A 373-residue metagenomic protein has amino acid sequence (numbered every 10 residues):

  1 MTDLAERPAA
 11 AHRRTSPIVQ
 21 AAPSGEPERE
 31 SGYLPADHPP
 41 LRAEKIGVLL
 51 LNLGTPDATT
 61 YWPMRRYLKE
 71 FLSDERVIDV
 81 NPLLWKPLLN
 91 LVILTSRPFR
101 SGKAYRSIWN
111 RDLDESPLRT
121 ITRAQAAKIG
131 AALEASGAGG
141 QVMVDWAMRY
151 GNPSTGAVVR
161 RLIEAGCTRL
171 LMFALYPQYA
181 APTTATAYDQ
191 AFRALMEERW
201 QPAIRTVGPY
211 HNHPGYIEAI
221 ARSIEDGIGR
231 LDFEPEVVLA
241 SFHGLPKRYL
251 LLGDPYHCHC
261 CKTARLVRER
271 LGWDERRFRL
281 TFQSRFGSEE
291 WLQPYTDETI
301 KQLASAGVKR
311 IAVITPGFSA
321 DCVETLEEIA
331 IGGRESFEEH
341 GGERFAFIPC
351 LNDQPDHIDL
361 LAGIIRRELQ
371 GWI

Functional and structural regions predicted by a protein language model:
T2-I373: Active-site-proximal alpha-helix that buttresses catalytic centers in soluble enzyme cores
